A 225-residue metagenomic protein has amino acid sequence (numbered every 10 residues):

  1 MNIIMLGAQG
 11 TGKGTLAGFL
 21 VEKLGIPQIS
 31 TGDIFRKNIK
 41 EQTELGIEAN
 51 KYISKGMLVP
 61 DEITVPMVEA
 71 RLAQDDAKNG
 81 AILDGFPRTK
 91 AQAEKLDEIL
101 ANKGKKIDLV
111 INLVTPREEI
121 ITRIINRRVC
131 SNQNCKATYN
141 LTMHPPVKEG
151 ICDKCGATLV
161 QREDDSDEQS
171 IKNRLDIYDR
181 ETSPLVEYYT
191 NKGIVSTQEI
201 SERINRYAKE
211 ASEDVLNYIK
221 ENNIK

Functional and structural regions predicted by a protein language model:
M1-K225: Glycine-rich phosphate-binding loop of ATP-dependent small-molecule kinases
